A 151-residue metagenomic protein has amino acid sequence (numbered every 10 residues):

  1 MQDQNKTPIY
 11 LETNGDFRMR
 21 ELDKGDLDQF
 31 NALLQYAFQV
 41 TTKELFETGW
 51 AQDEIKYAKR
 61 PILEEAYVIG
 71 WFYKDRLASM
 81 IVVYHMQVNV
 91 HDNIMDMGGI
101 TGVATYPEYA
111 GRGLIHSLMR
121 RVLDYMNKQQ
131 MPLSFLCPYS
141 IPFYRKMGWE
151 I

Functional and structural regions predicted by a protein language model:
Q2-S79, V83-H85, D92, G99: Short amphipathic alpha-helix that is part of the acyltransferase structural core
K74, A110, K128-Q129: Secondary-structure transition/capping motifs at alpha-helix termini and the adjoining loop/turn into the next element
V82, D92-I94, K146-E150: Short, solvent-exposed loop/turn and secondary-structure capping segments
Y84, Y106, C137: Conserved residues at the C-terminal ends of beta-strands
M86-V88, E108, I141: Short coil/turn motifs at secondary-structure junctions
D96-G99, Q130-P132: Short loop/turn motifs at secondary-structure junctions
G102-T105, G111-M126: Conserved acetyl-CoA-binding loop-helix of GNAT-fold acetyltransferases
K128-P132, P138-I151: Conserved active-site alpha-helix within GNAT-family acetyltransferase domains
